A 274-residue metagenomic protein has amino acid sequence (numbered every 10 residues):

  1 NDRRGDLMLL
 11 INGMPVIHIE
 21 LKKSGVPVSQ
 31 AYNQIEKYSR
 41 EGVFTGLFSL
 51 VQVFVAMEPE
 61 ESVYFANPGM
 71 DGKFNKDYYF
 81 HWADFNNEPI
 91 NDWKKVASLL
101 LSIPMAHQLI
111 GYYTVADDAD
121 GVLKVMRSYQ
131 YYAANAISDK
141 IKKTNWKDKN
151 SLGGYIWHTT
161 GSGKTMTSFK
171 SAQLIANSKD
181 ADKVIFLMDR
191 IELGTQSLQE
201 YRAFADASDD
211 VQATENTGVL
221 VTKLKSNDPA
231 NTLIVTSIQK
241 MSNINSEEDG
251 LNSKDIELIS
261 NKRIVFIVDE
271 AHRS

Functional and structural regions predicted by a protein language model:
N1-K183, M188, E192, Q196-S208 (+3 more regions): ATP-dependent helicase/translocase motor core
R40-G42, A172-Q173, G218-T222, G250-D255: A generic local structural motif
V63-A66, L220-K225, N245: Short, solvent-exposed polar/charged micro-motifs at secondary-structure junctions
T159-T160, H272-S274: Conserved helicase ATPase motor motifs in RecA-like P-loop NTPase domains
I191, A213-K223, I238-N243: Conserved helicase motor
S208-E215, S274: Acidic/polar loop patches that form or flank catalytic/metal-binding clefts of enzymes that bind anionic ligands
T217-I234, L258: Conserved motor-coupling elements within RecA-like helicase/translocase cores
L233-V268, S274: Conserved RecA-like ASCE ATPase "motif II neighborhood" in helicase/translocase motors
